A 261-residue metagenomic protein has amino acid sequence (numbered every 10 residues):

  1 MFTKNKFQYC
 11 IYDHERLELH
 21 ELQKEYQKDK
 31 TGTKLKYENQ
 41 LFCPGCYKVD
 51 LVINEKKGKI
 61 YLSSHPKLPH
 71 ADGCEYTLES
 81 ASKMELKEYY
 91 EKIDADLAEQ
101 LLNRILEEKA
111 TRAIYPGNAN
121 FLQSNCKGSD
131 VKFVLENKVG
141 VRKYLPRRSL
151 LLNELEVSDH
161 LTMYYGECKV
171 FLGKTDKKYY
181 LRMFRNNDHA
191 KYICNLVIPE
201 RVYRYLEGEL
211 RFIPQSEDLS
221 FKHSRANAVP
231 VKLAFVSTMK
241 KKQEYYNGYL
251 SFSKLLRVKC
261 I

Functional and structural regions predicted by a protein language model:
M1-I261: Intrinsically disordered, low-complexity linker/tail regions enriched in polar/charged residues
